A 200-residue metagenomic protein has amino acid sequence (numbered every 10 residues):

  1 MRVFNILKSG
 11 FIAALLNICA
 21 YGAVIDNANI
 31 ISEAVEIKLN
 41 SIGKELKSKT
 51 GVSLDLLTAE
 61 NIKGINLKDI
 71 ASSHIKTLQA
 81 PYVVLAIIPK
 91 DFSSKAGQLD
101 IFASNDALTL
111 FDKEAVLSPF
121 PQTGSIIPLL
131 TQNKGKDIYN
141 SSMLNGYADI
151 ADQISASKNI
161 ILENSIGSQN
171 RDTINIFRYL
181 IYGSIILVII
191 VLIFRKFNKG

Functional and structural regions predicted by a protein language model:
M1-F4, A13-A14, S168-R171: Short, Lys/Arg-rich N-terminal segment immediately upstream of the first membrane anchor
M1-K8, K199-G200: Positively charged n-region of N-terminal signal peptides that target proteins for export
V3-F4, Y139, T173, F177: Structural motif marking the loop-to-transmembrane transition
K8-I18: Bacterial N-terminal signal peptides
N17, G135, N175-R178: A general marker of short, structured functional hotspots
Y21-D172: Folded, non-transmembrane soluble domains that reside on the lumenal/extracytoplasmic side of membranes
S165-G200: C-terminal single-pass membrane-anchor helix
